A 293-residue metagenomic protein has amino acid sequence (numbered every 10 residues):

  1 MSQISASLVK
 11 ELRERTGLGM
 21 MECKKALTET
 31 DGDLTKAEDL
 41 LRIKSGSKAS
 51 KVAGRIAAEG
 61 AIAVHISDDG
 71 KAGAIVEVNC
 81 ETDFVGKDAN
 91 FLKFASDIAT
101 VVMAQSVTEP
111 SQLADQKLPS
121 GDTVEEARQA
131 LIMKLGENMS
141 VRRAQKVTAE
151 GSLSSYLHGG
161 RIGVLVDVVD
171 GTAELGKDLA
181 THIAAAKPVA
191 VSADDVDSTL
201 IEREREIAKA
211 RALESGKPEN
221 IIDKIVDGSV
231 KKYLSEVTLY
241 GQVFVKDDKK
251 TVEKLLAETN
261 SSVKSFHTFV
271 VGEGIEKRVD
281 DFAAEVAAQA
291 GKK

Functional and structural regions predicted by a protein language model:
S2-K293: N-terminal assembly/interaction segments in proteins that build large macromolecular machines
